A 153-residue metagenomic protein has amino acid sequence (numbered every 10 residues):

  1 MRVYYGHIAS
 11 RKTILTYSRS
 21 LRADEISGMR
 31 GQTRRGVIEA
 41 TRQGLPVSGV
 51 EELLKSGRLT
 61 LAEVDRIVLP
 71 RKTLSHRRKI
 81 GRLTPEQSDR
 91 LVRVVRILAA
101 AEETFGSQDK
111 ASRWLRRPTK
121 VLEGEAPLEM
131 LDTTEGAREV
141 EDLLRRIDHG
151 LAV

Functional and structural regions predicted by a protein language model:
M1-V153: Non-transmembrane "mature" sequence context
